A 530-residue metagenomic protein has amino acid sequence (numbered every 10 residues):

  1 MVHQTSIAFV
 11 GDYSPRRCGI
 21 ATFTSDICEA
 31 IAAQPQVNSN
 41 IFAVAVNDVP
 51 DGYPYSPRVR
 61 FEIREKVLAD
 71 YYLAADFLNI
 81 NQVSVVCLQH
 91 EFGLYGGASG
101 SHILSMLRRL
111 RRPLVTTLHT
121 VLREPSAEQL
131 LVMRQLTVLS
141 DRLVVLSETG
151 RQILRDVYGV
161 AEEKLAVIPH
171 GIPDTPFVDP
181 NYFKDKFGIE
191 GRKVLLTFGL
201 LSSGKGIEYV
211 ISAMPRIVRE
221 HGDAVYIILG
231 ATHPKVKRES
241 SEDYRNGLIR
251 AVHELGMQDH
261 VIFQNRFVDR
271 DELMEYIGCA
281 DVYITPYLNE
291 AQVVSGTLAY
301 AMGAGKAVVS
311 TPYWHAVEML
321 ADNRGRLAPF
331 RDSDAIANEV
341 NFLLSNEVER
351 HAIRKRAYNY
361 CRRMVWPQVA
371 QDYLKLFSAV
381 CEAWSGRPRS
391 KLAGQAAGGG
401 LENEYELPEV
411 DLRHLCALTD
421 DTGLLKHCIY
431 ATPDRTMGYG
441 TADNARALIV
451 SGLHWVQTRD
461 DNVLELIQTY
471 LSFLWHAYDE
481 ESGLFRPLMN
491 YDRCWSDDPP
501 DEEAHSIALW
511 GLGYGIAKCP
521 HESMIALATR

Functional and structural regions predicted by a protein language model:
F9, I189-K205, I211-M214, I227: Conserved donor-binding/catalytic core segment of Leloir-type glycosyltransferases
T149, G171, T232: Carbohydrate-associated surface elements
F177-I189, V194: A short helix/loop element that forms part of the nucleotide-sugar donor recognition site in Leloir-type
E239-F267, D271, T422: Nucleotide-activated donor-binding/catalytic signature segment of Leloir-type glycosyltransferases, i.e., the conserved
M302-G303, A307-S310: Short hydrophobic beta-strand element within catalytic cores of glycosyltransferases and related nucleotide-activated
D322, R326-S333, F342-E347: Conserved acidic donor-binding segment of nucleotide-sugar-dependent glycosyltransferases
F342, E349-R363: A short, well-ordered alpha-helix in the C-terminal region of glycosyltransferases
S390-D443, Q457-M489: Low-complexity, Ser/Thr/Pro/Gly-enriched N-terminal "stalk/linker" regions
